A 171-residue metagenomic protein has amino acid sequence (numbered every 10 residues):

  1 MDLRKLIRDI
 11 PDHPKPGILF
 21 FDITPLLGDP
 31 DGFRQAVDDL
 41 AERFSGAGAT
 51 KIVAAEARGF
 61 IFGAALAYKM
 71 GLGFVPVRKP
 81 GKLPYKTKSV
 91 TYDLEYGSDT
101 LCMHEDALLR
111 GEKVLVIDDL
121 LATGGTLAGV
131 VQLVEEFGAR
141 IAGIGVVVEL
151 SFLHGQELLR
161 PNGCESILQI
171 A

Functional and structural regions predicted by a protein language model:
M1-A49: Active-site-facing substrate-recognition patch
K5-L6, H13, A128-A171: PRPP-dependent phosphoribosyltransferase catalytic core
G17, F74, I144: Residue-level signature of catalytic and energy-coupling elements of molecular machines, predominantly ATP/GTP-dependent
G48-E56: Short glycine-rich phosphate-binding loop at a beta-alpha junction
T50, E112, A142: Conserved acidic residues
I61-M70, V131: Short Gly/Thr/Asp-enriched flexible loops that form oxyanion-binding sites at enzyme active sites
L72-V114: Short, glycine/charge-rich flexible loops or terminal/linker lids adjacent to PRPP-binding catalytic cores
D119, G124: Conserved G/P- and acidic residue-centered "switch" motifs that form tight phosphate/ATP-binding loops in soluble
